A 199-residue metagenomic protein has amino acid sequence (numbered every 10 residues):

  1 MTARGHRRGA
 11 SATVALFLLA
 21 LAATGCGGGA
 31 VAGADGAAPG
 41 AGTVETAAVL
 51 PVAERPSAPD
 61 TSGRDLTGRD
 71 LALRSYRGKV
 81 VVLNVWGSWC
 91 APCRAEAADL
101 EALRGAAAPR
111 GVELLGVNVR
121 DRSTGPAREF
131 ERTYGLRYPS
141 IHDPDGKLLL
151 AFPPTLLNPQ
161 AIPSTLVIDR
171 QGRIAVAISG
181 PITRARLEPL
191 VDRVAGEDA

Functional and structural regions predicted by a protein language model:
M1-S62, G196-A199: N-terminal targeting signals for export/organelle localization
G28, A95, R170: Short, conserved catalytic or interaction motifs in soluble domains
A53-R55, D60-V81: A short beta-strand-turn-helix
L71-R94, L114: Short active-site neighborhood of thiol/selenol oxidoreductases, capturing the structured segment around
V80, W89, E101-A108, V191-D198: Sec/Tat-exported extracytoplasmic proteins
R94-Y134, G146-A151: Structural microenvironment flanking redox-active thiols in thiol-disulfide oxidoreductases
E129-R137, D143-G196: Thiol/disulfide oxidoreductase modules built on the thioredoxin-like
